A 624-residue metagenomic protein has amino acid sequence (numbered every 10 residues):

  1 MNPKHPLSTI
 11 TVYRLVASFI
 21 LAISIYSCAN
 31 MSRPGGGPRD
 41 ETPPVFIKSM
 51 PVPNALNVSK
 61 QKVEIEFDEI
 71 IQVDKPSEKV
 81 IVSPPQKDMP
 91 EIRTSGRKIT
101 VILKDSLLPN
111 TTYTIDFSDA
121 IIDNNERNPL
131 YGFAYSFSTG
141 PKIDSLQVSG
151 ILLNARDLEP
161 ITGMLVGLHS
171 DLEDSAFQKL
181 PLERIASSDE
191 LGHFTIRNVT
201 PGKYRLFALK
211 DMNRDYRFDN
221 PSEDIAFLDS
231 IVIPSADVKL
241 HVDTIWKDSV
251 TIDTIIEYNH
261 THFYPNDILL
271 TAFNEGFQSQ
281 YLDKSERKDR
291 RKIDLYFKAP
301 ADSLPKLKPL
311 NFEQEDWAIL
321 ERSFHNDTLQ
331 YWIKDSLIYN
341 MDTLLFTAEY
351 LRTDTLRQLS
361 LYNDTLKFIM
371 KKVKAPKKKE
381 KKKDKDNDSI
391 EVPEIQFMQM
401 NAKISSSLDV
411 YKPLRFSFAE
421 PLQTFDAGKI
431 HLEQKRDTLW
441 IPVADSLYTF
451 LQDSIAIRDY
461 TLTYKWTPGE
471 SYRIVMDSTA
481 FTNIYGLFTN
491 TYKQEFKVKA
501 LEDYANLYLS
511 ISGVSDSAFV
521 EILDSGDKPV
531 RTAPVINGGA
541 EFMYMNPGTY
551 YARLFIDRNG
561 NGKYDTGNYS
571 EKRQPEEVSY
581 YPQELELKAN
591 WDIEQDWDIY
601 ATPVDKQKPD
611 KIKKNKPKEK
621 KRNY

Functional and structural regions predicted by a protein language model:
N2-Y624: N-terminal targeting or signal-anchor segments and their processing/structural boundaries
